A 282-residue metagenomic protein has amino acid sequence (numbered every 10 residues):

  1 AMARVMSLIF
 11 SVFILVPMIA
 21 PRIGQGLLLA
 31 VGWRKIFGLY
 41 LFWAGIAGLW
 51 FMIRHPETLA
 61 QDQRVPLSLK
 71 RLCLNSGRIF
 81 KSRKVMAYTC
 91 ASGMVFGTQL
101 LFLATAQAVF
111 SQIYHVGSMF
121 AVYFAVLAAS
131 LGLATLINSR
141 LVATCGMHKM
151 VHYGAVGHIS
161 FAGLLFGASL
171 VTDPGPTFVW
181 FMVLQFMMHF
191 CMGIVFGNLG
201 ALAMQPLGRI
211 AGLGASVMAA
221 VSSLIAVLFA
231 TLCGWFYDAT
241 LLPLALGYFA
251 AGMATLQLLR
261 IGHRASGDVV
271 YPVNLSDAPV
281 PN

Functional and structural regions predicted by a protein language model:
R4-H55, L59: Helix-loop-helix hairpin linking two adjacent transmembrane segments in secondary transporters
F51-P66, G262-Y271: Helix-loop junctions on the cytosolic side of multi-pass membrane transporters, especially the intracellular loop
T58-T89: Juxtamembrane intracellular "pre-TM" segments in multi-pass secondary transporters
K81-Q99, F186-M187: Pair of pore-lining "gating" transmembrane helices in MFS-fold secondary transporters
A134-M150: Helix-to-loop junctions at the C-terminal end of transmembrane segments in multipass secondary transporters
H148, G262-N282: Intrinsic disorder in cytosolic terminal tails and internal cytosolic loops of multi-pass membrane transporters
V151-N198: C-terminal transmembrane helical hairpin of 12-TM major facilitator-type secondary transporters
G200-A239, G247-Y248: A late C-terminal transmembrane helix in Major Facilitator Superfamily
